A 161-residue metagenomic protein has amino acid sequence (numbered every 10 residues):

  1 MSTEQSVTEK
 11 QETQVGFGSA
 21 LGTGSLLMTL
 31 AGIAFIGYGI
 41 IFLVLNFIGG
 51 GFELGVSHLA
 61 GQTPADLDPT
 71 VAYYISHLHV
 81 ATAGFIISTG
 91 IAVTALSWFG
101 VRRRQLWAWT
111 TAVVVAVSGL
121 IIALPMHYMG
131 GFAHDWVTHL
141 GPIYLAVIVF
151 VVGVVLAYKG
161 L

Functional and structural regions predicted by a protein language model:
S2-L161: Topology signature of small-to-medium multi-pass alpha-helical membrane proteins
